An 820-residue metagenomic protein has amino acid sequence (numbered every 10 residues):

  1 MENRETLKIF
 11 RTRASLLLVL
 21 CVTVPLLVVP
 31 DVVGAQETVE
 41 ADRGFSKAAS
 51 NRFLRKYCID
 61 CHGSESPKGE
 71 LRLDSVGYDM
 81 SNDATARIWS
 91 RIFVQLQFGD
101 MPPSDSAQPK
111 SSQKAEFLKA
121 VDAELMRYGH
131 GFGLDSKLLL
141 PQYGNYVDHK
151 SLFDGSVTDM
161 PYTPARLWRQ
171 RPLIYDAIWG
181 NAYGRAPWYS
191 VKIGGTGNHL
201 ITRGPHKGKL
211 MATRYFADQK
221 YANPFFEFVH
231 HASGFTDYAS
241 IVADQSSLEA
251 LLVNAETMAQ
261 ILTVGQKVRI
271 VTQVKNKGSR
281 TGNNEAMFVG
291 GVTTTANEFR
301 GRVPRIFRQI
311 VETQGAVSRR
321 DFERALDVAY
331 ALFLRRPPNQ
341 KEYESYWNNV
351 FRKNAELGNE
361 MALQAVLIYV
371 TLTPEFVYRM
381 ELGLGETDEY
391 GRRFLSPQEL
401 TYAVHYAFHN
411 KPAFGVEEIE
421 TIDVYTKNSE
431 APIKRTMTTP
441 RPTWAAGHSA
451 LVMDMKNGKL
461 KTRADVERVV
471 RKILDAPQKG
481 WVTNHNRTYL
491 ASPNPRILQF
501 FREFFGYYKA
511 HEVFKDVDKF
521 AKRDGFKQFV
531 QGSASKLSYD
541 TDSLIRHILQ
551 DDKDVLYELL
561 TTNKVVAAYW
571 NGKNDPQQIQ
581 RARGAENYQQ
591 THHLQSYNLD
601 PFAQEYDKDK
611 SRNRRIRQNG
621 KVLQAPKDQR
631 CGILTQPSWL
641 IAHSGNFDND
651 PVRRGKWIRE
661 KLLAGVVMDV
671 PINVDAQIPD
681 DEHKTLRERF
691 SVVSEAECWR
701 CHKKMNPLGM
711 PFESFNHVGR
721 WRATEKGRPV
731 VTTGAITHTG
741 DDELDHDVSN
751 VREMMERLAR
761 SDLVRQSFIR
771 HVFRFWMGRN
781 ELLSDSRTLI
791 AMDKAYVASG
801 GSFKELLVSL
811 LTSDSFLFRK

Functional and structural regions predicted by a protein language model:
M1-T12: N-terminal secretory signal peptides that target proteins for export/translocation
S15-V28: Bacterial N-terminal signal peptides
V33-E116, L623-V751, M755-A759, R765 (+3 more regions): Sequence context surrounding c-type heme c attachment/ligation sites in exported
V33-M287, G291-I306, A331-L332, R336-E356 (+5 more regions): Aromatic- and Gly/Pro-enriched helix-to-coil junctions and flexible linker segments
R55, I59-S66, Q97-M101, D122-H130 (+20 more regions): Sec-exported extracytoplasmic/periplasmic mature domains
G63-L73, S104-A107, G129-L134, Q340-E342 (+9 more regions): Short, solvent-exposed loop/turn and secondary-structure capping segments
I201, P205-G282, T371, A407-F408 (+3 more regions): A cross-family structural signal marking well-folded subdomains
G315, L326, P338, E356-L384 (+1 more regions): Aromatic-lined, polymer-binding surfaces characteristic of secreted/periplasmic polysaccharide-degrading enzymes
